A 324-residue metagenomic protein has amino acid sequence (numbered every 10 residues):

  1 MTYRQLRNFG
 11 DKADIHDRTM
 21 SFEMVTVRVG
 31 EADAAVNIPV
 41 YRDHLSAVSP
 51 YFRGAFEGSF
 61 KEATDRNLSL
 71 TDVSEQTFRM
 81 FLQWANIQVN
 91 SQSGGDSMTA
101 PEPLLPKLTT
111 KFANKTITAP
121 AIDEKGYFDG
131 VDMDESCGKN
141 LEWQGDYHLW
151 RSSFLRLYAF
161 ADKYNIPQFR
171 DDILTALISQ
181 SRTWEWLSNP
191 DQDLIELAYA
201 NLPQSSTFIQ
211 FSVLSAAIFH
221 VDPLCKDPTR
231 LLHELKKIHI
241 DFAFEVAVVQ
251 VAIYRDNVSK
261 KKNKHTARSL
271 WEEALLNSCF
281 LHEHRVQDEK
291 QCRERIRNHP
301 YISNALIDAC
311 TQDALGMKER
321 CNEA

Functional and structural regions predicted by a protein language model:
M1-H44, T71-Q76, M80-S152: N-terminal BTB/POZ boundary and linker segment
D17-S21, W271, S303: A short catalytic or substrate-binding loop motif that flags glycine-/basic-rich loops and adjacent residues that bind
Y41-R53: Short helix-loop-helix/strand-helix junction enriched in hydrophobic and basic residues
P50-D65, N90-S91: Cytochrome P450 catalytic domain signature, combining two hallmark sequence patches
Y51-F52, S97, D172-T175: Short coil/turn segments at secondary-structure boundaries
Q144-R156, Y164-L276, H284: Alpha-helical protein-protein interaction/assembly modules
R285-A324: Terminal end segments
